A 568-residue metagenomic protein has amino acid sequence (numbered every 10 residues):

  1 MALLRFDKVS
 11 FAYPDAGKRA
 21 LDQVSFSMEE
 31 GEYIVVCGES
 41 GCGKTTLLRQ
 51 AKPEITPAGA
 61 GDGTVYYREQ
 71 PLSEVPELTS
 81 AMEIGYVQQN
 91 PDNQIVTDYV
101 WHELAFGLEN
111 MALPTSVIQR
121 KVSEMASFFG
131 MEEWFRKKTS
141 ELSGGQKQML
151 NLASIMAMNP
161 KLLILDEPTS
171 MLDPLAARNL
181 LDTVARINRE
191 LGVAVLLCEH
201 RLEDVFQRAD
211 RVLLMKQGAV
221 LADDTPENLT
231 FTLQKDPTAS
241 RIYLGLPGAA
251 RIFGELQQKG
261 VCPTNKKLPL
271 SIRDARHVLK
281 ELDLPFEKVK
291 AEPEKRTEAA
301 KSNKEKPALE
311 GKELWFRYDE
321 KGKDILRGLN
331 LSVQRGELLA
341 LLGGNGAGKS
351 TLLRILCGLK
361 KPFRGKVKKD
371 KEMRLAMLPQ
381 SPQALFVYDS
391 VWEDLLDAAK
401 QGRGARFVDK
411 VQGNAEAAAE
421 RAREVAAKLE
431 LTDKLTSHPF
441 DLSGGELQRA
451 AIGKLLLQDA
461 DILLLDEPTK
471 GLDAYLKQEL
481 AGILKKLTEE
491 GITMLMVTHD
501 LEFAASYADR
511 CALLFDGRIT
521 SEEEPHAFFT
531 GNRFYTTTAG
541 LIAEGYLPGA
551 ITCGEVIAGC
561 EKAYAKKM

Functional and structural regions predicted by a protein language model:
P71-G85, K368-L378, A384, Y388-D389: ABC ATPase NBD coupling module
S116-W134, L396, G413-K434: Conserved ABC ATPase "signature" region
K138-L142, H438-L442, E446: Conserved ABC ATPase signature
L163-D166, L463-D466: Catalytic Walker B motif of ABC-type/P-loop ATPase nucleotide-binding domains
E199-H200, T498-H499: H-loop/switch region of ABC-family ATPase nucleotide-binding domains
V212-T225, C511-E524: H-loop (His-switch) and adjacent beta-strand-loop-beta switch element of ABC-type ATPase nucleotide-binding domains
D236-E305, Y535-M568: ABC ATPase nucleotide-binding domains
